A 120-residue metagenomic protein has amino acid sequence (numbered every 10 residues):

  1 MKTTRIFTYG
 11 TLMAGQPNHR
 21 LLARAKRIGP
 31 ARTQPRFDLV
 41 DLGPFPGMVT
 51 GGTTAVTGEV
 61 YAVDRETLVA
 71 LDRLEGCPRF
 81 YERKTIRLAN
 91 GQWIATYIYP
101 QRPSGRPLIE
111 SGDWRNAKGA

Functional and structural regions predicted by a protein language model:
K2-A120: Glycine-aromatic micro-motifs
